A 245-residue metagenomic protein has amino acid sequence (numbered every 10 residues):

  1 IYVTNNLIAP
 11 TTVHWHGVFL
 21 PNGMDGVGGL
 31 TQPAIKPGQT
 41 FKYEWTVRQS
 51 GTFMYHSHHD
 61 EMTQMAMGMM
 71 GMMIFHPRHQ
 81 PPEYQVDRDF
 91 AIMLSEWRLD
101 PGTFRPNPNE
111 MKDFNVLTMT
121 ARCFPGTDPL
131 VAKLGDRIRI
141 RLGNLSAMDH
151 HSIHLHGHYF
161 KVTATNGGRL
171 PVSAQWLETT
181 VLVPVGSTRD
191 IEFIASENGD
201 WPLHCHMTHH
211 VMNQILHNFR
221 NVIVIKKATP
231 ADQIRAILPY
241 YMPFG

Functional and structural regions predicted by a protein language model:
I1-G245: Copper-binding active sites and cupredoxin-like electron-transfer domains, recognizing His/Cys-rich ligand loops
